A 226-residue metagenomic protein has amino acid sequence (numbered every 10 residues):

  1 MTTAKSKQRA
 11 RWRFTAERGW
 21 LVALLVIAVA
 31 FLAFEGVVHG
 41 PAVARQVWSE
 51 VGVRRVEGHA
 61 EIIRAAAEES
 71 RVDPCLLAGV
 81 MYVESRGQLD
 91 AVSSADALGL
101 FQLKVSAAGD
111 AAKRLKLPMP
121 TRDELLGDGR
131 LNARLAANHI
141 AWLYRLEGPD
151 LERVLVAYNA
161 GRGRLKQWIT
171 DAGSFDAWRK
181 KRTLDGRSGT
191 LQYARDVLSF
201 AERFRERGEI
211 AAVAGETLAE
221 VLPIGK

Functional and structural regions predicted by a protein language model:
T2-K5, R9-A65, P118, G186 (+1 more regions): N-terminal export signals and maturation junctions of secreted/periplasmic proteins
H39-L89, L131, F200, F204-I210 (+1 more regions): Export/targeting segments at the very N-terminus of extracytoplasmic proteins
V47-V53, I63-A66, L89-L98, P118-R130 (+2 more regions): Second-shell loop/turn segments in exported
S85-Q88, A107-D110, G161-L165: Solvent-exposed loop/turn segments at secondary-structure junctions within structured extracellular/periplasmic domains
A95-P118, L135-H139: Substrate-binding/active-site groove segments that recognize and process beta-1,4-linked N-acetyl-hexosamine
R145, E206-K226: Short, low-complexity, Pro/Ser/Thr/Gly-rich segments in the mature regions of secreted, periplasmic
L146-R153: Short, charged, surface-exposed loops that flank catalytic or proteolytic processing sites
V154-I210: Catalytic and substrate-binding regions of cell-wall glycan-acting enzymes that process beta-1,4-linked
